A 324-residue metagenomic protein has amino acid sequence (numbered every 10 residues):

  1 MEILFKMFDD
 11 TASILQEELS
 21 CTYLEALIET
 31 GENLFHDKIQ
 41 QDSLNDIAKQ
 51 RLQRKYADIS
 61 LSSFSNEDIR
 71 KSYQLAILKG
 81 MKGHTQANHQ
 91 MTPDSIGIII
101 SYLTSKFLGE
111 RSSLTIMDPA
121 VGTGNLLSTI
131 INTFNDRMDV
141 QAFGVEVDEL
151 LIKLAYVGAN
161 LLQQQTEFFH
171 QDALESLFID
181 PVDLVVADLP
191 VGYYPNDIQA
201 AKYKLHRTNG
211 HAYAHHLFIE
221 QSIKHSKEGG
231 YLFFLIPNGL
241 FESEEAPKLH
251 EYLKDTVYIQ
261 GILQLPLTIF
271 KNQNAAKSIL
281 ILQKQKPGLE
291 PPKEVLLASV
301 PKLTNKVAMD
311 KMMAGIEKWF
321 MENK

Functional and structural regions predicted by a protein language model:
M1-G80, H84: A short N-terminal interaction module
I3, M7, I96, A214: Soluble or luminal CAZymes and related metallo-dependent hydrolases
K82-S95: Class I SAM-dependent methyltransferase Rossmann-like catalytic core, especially the SAM/SAH-binding loop
P93-A187, G192, N238: Conserved S-adenosyl-L-methionine
D188-F218, G239: Mobile active-site "lid"/loop adjacent to the S-adenosyl-L-methionine
H211-T268: Conserved Class I SAM-dependent methyltransferase catalytic core
L267-K271, K286: Short proline/glycine-enriched turn/loop segments at secondary-structure junctions
A275-K324: Flexible, glycine-/basic-rich loop-and-beta segments that form/coincide with the SAM-dependent methyltransferase
